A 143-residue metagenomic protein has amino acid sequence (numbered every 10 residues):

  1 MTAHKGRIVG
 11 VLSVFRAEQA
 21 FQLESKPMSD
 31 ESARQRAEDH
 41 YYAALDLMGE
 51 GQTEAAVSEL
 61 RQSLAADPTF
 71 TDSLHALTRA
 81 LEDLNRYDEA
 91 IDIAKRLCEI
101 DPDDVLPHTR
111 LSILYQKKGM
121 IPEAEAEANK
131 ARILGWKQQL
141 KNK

Functional and structural regions predicted by a protein language model:
F21-D39, N142-K143: TPR-adjacent "capping" and linker segments in tetratricopeptide-repeat scaffold/adaptor proteins
R34-A65: Alpha-helical segment of the N-proximal tetratricopeptide repeat
E50-E59, L84-R96, K118-K130: Structural signature of tandem alpha-helical TPR/SEL1-like repeats, specifically the intra-repeat loop/turn
Q62-A65, K95-E99, R132-I133: Conserved structural position within tetratricopeptide repeats
